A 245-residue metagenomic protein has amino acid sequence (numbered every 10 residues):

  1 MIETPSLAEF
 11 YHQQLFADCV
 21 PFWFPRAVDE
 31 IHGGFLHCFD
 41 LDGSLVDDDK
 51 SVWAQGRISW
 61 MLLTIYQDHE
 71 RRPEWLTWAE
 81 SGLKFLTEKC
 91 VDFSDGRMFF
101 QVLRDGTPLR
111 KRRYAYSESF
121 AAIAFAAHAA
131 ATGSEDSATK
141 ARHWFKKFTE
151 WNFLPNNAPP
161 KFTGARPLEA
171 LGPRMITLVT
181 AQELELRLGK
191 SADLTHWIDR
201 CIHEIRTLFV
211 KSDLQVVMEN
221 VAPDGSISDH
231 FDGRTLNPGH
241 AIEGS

Functional and structural regions predicted by a protein language model:
M1-S245: Glycan-recognition and catalytic cores of secretory/periplasmic carbohydrate-active enzymes
